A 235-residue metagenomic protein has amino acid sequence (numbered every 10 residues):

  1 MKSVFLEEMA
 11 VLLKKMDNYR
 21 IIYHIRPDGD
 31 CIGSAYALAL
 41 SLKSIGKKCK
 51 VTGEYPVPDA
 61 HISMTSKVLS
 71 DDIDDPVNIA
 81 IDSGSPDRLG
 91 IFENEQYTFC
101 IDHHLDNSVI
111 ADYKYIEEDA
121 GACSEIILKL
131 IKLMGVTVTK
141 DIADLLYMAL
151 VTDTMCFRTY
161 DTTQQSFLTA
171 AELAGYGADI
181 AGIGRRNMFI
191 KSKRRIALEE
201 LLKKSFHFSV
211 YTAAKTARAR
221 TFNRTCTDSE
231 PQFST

Functional and structural regions predicted by a protein language model:
M1-M9, D87-E95, D119-I127: An acidic intrinsically disordered interaction segment
K2-A60, D71-P76, T152-T235: Hydrophobic helix-and-loop "lid/oligomerization" segment in the mid-to-C-terminal part of catalytic domains
S3-A10, I81-D82, I131-L133: Short, motif-level signal for alpha-helix interfacial/capping segments enriched in acidic residues and aromatics/proline
L38-A39, E95-T98, I116-E117, L168: Glycine-rich, phosphate-binding/catalytic loops in enzymes
C49-V51, T98, L146: Hydrophobic/aromatic residues located in beta-strands of well-ordered beta-sheets within soluble catalytic
P56, I62-Y113: Active-site cofactor/cluster-binding pocket
H104-T169: Short alpha-helices
